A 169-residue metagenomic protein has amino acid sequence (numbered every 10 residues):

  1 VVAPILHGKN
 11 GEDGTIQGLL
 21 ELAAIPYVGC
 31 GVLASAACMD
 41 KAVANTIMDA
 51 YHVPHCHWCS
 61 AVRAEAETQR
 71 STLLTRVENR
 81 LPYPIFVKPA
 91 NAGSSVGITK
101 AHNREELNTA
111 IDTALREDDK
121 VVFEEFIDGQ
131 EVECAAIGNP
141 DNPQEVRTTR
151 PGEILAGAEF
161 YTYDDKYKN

Functional and structural regions predicted by a protein language model:
V1, R80-L81, E117: Glycine-rich phosphate-binding loop signature in dinucleotide/nucleotide-binding domains
V1-H7, D13-I16: Contiguous, glycine/small-aliphatic-enriched amphipathic segments in soluble metabolic enzymes
V2-I5, V28-C30, H57, V122-E124: Short catalytic-loop micro-motif centered on adjacent basic/acidic residues
I5, K9, L33-A37, T99 (+2 more regions): Glycine- and other small-residue-rich loops at beta-strand/loop junctions that grip anionic moieties
L6-G8, W58, P89-A90, F126: Fold-independent oxyanion-binding glycine-rich loops and adjacent beta-strand/coil segments at enzyme active sites
D13, Q17, E21-G97: A conserved helix-loop-beta module that forms one wall/lid of the active-site cleft in ATP-utilizing catalytic domains
H102-N169: Phosphate-binding site of ATP-dependent enzymes
